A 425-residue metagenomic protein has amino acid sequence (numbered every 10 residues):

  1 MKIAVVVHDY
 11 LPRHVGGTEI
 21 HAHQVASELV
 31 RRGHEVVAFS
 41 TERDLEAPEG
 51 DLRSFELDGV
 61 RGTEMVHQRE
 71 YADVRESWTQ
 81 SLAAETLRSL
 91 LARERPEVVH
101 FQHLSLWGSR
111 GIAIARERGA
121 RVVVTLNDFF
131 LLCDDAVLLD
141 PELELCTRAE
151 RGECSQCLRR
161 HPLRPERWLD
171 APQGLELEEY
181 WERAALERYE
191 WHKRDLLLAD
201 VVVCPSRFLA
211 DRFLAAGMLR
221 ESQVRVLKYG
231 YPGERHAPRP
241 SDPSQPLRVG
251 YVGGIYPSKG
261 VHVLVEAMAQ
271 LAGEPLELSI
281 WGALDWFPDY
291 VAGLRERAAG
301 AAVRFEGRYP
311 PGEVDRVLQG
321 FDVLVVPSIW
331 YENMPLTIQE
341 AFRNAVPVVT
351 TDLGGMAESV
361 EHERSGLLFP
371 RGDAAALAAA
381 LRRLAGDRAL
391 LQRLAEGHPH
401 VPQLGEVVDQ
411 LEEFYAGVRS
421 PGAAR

Functional and structural regions predicted by a protein language model:
M1-R53, R118-A120, A269: N-terminal subdomain of nucleotide-sugar transferases
I20, Y251-Q270, A375: A conserved mid-protein helix/loop that constitutes part of the nucleotide-sugar donor-binding site
R167-Q223: A short, active-site helix/loop in glycosyltransferases that binds the activated sugar's phosphate group
E277-A292: Glycosyltransferase donor-sugar binding loop
V291-G312: Nucleotide-activated donor-binding/catalytic signature segment of Leloir-type glycosyltransferases, i.e., the conserved
I338, P347-T350: Short hydrophobic beta-strand element within catalytic cores of glycosyltransferases and related nucleotide-activated
H362-E363, L367-A374, R383-R388: Conserved acidic donor-binding segment of nucleotide-sugar-dependent glycosyltransferases
A389-G417: A charged, aromatic-enriched C-terminal amphipathic alpha-helix characteristic of glycosyltransferases across folds
